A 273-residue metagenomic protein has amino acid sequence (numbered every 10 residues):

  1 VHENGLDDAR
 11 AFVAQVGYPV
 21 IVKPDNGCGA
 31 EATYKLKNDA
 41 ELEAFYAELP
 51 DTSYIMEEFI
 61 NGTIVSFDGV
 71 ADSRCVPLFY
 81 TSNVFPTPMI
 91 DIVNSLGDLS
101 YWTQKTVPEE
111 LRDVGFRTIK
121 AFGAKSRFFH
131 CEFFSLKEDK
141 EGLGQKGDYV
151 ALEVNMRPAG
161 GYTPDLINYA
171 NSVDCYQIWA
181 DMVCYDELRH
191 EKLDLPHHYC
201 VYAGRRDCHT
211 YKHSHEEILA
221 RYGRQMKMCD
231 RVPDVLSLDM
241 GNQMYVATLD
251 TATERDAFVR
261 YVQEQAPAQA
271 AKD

Functional and structural regions predicted by a protein language model:
V1, Y34-K37, V70-D72, L136: Short beta-strand-to-turn element immediately C-terminal to the catalytic PLP-Schiff-base lysine in fold type I
V1-A32: A conserved helix-loop-beta module that forms one wall/lid of the active-site cleft in ATP-utilizing catalytic domains
H2-G5, L36-E41, S214, T251-T253: Alpha-helix N-cap recognition
E3-L6, N26-G29, D39-E41, I60-G62 (+2 more regions): Short acidic/polar capping segments at secondary-structure boundaries
P19-V22, E31-S66, I90-L99, K105 (+4 more regions): Conserved ATP-binding module of the ATP-grasp superfamily
G29-A30, G62-I64, H197, D239: Short acidic/glycine-enriched loop/turn segments that link adjacent beta-strands
E58-A124, F128, S135-D139, L143-K146 (+2 more regions): ATP-dependent carboxylate/phosphate-activation module, predominantly the ATP-grasp catalytic core and closely related
A180-D273: Peripheral (often C-terminal) accessory segments that flank ATP-dependent C-N-forming ligase machineries
